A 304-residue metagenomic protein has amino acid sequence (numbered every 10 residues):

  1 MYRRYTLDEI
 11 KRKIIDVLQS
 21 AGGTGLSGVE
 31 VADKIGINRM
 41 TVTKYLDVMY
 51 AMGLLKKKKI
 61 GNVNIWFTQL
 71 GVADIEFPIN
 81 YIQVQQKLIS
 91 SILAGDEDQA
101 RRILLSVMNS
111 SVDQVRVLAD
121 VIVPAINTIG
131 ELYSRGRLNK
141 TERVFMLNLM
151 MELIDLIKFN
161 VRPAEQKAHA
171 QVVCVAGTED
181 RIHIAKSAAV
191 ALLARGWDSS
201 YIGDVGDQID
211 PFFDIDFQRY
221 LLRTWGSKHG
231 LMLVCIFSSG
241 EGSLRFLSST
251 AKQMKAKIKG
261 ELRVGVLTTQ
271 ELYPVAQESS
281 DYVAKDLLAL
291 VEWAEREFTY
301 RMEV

Functional and structural regions predicted by a protein language model:
M1-I15, P78-I79: Short alpha-helical segments that sit at the start of domains
R4, I35-G36, G177-E179: A generic secondary-structure micro-motif detector that highlights 1-2 residue hydrophobic/ambivalent hotspots embedded
I10, G25-S27: Residues that mark the N-terminal boundary/hinge immediately upstream of a DNA-recognition element
I10, T41, P124, H183-I184: Residue-level preference for nonpolar/small residues embedded in alpha-helices
Q19-T24: Short helix-capping/hinge SLiMs at alpha-helix to coil transitions
E30-A32: A short acidic, leucine-rich amphipathic alpha-helix
I37-R162: Long amphipathic alpha-helical segments
G136, L153-V304: C-terminal regulatory/effector modules of DNA-binding transcriptional regulators
